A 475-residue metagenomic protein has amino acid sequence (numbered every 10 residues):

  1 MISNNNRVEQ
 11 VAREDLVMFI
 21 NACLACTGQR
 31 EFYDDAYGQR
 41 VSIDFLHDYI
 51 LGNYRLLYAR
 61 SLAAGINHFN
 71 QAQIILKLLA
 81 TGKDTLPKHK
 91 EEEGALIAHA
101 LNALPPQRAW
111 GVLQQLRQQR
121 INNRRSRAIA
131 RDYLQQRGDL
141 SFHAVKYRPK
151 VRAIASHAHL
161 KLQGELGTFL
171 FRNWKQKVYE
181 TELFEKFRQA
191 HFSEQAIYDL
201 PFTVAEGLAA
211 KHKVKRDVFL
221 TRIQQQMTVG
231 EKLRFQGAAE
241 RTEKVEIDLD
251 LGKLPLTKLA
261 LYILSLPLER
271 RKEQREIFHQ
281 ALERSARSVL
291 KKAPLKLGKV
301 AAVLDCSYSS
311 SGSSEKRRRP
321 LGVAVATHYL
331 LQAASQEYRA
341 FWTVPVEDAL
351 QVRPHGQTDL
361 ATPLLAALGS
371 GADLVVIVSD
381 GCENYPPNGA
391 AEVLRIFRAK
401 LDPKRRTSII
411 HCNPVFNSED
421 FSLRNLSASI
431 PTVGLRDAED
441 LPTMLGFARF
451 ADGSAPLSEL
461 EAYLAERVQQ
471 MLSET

Functional and structural regions predicted by a protein language model:
M1-K77, T81-K90, P267-T475: Acidic, glycine-rich A-domain
E31-A158, L162: An N-terminal, globular interaction/scaffold subdomain
P106, G111-P294: Acidic/polar low-complexity segments with low predicted structural confidence
